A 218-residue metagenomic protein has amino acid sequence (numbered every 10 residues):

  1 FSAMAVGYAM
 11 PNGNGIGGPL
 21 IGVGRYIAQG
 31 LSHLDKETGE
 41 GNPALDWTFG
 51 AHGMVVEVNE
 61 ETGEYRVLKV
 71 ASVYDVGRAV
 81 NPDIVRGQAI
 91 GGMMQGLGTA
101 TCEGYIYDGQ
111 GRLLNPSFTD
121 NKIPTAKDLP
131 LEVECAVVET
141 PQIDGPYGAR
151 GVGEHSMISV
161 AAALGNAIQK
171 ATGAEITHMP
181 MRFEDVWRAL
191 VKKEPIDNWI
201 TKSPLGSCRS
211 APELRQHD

Functional and structural regions predicted by a protein language model:
F1-D218: C-terminal catalytic domains of large/alpha subunits in multi-subunit enzymes
